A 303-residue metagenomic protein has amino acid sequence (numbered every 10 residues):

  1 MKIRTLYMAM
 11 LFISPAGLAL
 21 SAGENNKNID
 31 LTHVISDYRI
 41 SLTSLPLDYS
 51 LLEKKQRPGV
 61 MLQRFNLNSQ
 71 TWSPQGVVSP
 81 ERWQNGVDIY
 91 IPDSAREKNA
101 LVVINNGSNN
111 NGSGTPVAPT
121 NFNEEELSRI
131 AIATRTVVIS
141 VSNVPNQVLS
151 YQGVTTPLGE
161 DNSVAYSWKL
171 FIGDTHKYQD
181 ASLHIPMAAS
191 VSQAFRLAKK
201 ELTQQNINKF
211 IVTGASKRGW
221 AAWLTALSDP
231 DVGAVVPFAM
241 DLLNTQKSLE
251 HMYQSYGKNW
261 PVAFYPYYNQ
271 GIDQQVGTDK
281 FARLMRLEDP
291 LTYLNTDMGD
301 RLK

Functional and structural regions predicted by a protein language model:
K2-L20: Gram-negative bacterial Sec-dependent N-terminal signal peptides
G23-E97: Catalytic-loop region of hydrolases
G86, E97-S108: Short beta-strand element of the alpha/beta-hydrolase
N110-P119, R135-A189, L243-K258, F264: Cap/lid segment of the alpha/beta-hydrolase catalytic domain
D174-A189, Q193-S216, V232: Gly/Ser-rich "nucleophile elbow"/oxyanion-hole loop immediately N-terminal to the catalytic nucleophile in hydrolases
G214-L224: Glycine-rich nucleophile elbow surrounding the catalytic serine of serine-hydrolase chemistry
L224-Q274: Hydrolase active-site cap/lid region
D279-K303: Serine-hydrolase catalytic core
